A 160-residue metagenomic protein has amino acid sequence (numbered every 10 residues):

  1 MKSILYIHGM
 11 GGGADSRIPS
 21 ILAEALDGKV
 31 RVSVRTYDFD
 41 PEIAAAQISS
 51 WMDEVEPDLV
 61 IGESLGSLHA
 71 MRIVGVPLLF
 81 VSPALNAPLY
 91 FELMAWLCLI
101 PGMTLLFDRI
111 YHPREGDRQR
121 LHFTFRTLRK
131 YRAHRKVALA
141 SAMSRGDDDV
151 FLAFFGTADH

Functional and structural regions predicted by a protein language model:
K2-V55: Active-site catalytic motif of lipid deacylating hydrolases and related acyltransferases
G11, D38, G66, A84 (+1 more regions): Catalytic metal-binding/acid-base residues of hydrolase active sites
S16-R17, H69-R72, L89-Y90: Short glycine-/acidic-enriched loop or helix-start segments at secondary-structure transitions that form or flank
P19-L22, I48-S49, V74-P77, L93-W96: Short, glycine/charged-enriched secondary-structure capping and boundary segments
K29-V32, V76-F80: Active-site regions of enzymes building and remodeling cell-envelope glycoconjugates
D58-I61, P77-L79: Residue in the alpha/beta-hydrolase core beta-strand immediately N-terminal to the catalytic nucleophile
V60-M71: Gly/Ala-rich beta-loop-alpha elbow adjacent to hydrolase catalytic centers
P77-H160: The alpha/beta-hydrolase serine catalytic core
